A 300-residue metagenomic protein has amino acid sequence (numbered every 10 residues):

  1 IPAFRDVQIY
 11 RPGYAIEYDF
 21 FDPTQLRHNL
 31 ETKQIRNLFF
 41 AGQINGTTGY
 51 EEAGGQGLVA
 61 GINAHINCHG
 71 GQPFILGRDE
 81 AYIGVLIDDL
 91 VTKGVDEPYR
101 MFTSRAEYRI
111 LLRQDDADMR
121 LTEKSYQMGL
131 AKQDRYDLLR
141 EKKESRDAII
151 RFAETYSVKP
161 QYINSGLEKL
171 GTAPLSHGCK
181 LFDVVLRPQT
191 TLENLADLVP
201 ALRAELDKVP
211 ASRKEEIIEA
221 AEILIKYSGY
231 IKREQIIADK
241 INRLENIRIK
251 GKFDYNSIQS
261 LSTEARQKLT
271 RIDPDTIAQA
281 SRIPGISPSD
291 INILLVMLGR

Functional and structural regions predicted by a protein language model:
I1-N45, I75-D88, K214-K268, D273: A glycine-rich dinucleotide-binding beta-alpha-beta segment and adjacent secondary-structure elements that constitute
P2-D6, I66-G70, L130, E144 (+1 more regions): Generic secondary-structure signature for well-ordered alpha-helical cores
Q8, F39-F40, V59, I75 (+5 more regions): Structured core elements
Q43-Y50, E107-R109: Glycine-rich phosphate/pyrophosphate-binding beta-alpha loops
E51, G55, D275-A278: Short, acidic loop-beta-alpha module within alpha/beta folds
A53-L76: Internal hydrophobic alpha-helix adjacent to the cofactor/substrate pocket in enzyme cavities
G70-Q133, D137: Mid-to-C-terminal Rossmann-like scaffold of FAD/NAD(P)H-dependent oxidoreductases
R105, T122-N292, V296-G299: Extended, charge-enriched "interface" segments that sit outside catalytic cores
